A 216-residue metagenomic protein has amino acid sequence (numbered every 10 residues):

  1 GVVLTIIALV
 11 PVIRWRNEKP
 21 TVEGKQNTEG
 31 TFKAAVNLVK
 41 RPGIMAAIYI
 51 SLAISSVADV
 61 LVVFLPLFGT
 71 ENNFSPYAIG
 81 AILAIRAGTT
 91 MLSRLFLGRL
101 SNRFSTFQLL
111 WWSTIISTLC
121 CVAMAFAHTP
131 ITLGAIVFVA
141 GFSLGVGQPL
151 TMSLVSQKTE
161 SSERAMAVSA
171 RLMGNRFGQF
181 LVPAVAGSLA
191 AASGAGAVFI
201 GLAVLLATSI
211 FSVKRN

Functional and structural regions predicted by a protein language model:
G1-V2, S188-L206: A membrane-interface helix-boundary motif in multi-pass transporters
V2-E23, S209-N216: C-terminal membrane-cytosol helix-exit motif in multi-pass small-molecule transporters
W15-I48: Juxtamembrane intracellular "pre-TM" segments in multi-pass secondary transporters
K40-V57, F138: Pair of pore-lining "gating" transmembrane helices in MFS-fold secondary transporters
P76-Y77, S161-R171: Loop-to-transmembrane helix entry/capping segments in MFS-fold secondary transporters and related SLC/MFSD carriers
S93-S105, A190: Helix-to-loop junctions at the C-terminal end of transmembrane segments in multipass secondary transporters
Q108-A123: Structural signature of the two symmetry-related core transmembrane helices
V146-T159: Intracellular juxtamembrane helix-capping segments at the cytosolic ends of symmetry-related transmembrane helices
